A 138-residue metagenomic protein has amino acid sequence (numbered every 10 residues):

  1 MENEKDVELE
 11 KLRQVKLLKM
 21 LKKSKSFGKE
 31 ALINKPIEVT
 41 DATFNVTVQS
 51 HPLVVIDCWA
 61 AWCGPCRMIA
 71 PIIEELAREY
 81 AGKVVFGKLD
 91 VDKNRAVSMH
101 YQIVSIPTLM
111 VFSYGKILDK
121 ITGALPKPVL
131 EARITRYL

Functional and structural regions predicted by a protein language model:
M1-V55, A61, P71-E79, K83 (+3 more regions): Proteins that catalyze or organize thiol-disulfide redox chemistry and the adjacent proteostasis machinery handling
C63-C66: Hydrophobic heptad-repeat coiled-coil signature
V91: Hydrophobic anchor residue in the Rossmann-like NAD(P) cofactor-binding loop of oxidoreductases, predominantly
S105: Glycine-rich phosphate-binding loop
M110: Conserved catalytic/dimer-interface elements of ABC ATPase nucleotide-binding domains
